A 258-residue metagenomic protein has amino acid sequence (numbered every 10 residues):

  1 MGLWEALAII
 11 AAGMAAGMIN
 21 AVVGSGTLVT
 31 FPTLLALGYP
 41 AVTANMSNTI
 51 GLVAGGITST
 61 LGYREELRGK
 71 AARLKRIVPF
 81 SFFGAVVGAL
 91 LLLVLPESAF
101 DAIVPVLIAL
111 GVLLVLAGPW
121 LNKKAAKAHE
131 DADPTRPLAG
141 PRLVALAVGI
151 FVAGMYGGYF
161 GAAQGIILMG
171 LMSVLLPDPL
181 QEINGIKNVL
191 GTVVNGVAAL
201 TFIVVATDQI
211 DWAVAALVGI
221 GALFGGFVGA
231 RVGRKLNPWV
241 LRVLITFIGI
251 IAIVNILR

Functional and structural regions predicted by a protein language model:
M1-A6, L35-T43, L93-A99, V204-D211 (+1 more regions): Helix-coil boundary and interhelical linker segments in multi-pass alpha-helical membrane proteins
M1-P40, A128-N184, A216: Selected transmembrane alpha-helices and immediately adjacent juxtamembrane segments of polytopic inner-membrane
L7, A11, A15, A54-I57 (+9 more regions): Lipid-exposed faces of alpha-helical membrane segments in multi-pass integral membrane proteins
V29, N45, D101-V104, I108 (+2 more regions): Hydrophobic/aromatic positions within or immediately flanking transmembrane alpha-helices of multi-pass small-molecule
Y39-T49, A71-R76, P177-N188: Membrane-interface alpha-helices at helix entry/exit sites of multi-pass transporters
T49-V106, N195-W239: Selective hydrophobic functional segments
I57-R68, V106-T135, I251-R258: Transmembrane helix exit motif
P96, L121-A132, V232-V243: A cytosolic-side transmembrane-helix exit/cap motif
